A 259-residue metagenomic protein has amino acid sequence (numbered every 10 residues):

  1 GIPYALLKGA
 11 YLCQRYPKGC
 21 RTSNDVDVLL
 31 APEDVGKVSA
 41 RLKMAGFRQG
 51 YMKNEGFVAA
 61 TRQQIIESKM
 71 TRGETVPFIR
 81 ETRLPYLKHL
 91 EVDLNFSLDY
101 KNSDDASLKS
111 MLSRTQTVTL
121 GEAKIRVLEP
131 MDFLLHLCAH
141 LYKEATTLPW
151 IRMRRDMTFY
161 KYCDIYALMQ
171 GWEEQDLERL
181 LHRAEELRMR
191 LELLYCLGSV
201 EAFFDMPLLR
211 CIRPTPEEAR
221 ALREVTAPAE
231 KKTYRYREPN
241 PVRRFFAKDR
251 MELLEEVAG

Functional and structural regions predicted by a protein language model:
G1-N24, L30-G259: Conserved NTP-donor binding/palm subdomain of two-metal-ion nucleotidyltransferases/polymerases, i.e., the charged
